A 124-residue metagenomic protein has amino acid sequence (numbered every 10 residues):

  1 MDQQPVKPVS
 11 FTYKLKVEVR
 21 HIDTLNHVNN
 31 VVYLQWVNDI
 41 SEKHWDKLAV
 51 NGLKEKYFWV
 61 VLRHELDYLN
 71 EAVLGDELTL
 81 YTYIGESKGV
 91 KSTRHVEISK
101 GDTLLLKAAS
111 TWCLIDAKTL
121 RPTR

Functional and structural regions predicted by a protein language model:
M1-T79, G85-R124: Terminal targeting signals and extreme-terminal segments of soluble enzymes
